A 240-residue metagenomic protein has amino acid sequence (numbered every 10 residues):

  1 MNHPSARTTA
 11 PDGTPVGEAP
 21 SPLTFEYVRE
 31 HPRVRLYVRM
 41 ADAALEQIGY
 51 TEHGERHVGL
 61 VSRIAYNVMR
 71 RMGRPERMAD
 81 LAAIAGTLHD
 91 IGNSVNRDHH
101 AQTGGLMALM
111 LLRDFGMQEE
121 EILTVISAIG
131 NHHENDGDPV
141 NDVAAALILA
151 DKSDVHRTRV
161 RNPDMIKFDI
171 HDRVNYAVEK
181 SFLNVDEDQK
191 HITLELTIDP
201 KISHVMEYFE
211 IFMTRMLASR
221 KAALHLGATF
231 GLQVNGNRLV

Functional and structural regions predicted by a protein language model:
N2-H100, M110: Acidic/His-rich, divalent-metal-binding segments that scaffold phosphate/diphosphate chemistry
T9-A10, E134, P200-H204: Charged, low-complexity surface segments at secondary-structure and domain boundaries
P22, P32-R35, R39, E76 (+4 more regions): Generic alpha-helical secondary structure signal
E46-Q47, H57, R70-V185: Divalent metal-dependent catalytic cores for phosphoryl transfer on phosphate-bearing substrates
Y50-H53, D138, I211: Non-transmembrane, amphipathic alpha-helical segments
I64, L106-M107, T214-A218: Long, highly charged amphipathic alpha-helices
D154-V240: Terminal helices and disordered tails flanking the catalytic cores of nucleotide-processing hydrolases
